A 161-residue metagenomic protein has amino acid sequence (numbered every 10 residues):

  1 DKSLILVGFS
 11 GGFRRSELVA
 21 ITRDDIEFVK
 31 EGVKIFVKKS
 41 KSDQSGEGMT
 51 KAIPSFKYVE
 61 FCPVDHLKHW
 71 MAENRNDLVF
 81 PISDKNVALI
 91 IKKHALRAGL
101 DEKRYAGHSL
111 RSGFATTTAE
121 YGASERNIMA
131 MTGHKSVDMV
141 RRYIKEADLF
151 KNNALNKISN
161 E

Functional and structural regions predicted by a protein language model:
D1-R15: Basic, Lys/Arg- and aromatic-enriched nucleic-acid-binding interface segment
V7, V59, S83, G107-H108 (+1 more regions): Residue-level marker of regulatory loop/turn positions in helix-turn-helix DNA-binding domains and in histidine
G8, V19, M129: The alpha-helix within a helix-turn-helix
G11, S16, A20-F61, H69: Conserved tyrosine-mediated DNA breakage-rejoining catalytic core shared by Y-recombinases
M49-L96: Major-groove DNA-contacting interfaces characterized by cationic-aromatic clusters
E73-L78, A88-A130, V137, L149: Short, basic (Lys/Arg/His-rich) helix/loop patches that form interaction surfaces in the mid-to-C-terminal regions
T132-K157: Catalytic-site neighborhood detector that most strongly recognizes the C-terminal catalytic loop/helix of tyrosine
S159-E161: Intrinsically disordered, low-complexity basic tails/linkers immediately adjacent to helix-turn-helix/homeobox/MYB/SANT
